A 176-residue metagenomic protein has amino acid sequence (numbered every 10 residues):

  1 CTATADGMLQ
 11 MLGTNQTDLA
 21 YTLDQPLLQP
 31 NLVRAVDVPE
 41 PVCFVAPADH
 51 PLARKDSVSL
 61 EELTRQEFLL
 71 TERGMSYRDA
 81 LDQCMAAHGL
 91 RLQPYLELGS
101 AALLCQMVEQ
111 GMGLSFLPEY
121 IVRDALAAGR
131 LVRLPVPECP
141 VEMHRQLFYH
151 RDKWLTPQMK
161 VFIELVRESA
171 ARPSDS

Functional and structural regions predicted by a protein language model:
C1-Q29, L98: Central regulatory/effector-binding core of bacterial HTH transcription factors
T4, S59, G99-S100, P118: Short loop/turn segments at beta->alpha junctions
M11-Y21, V42, L90, V108-L114 (+1 more regions): Alpha-to-beta junction loops
L23, A53, E67-H88, L155-M159 (+2 more regions): Secondary-structure junction motif
D24-P26, A48, E119-I121, E138 (+1 more regions): Short secondary-structure boundary segments
N31-F68, P157: Flexible hinge/capping segments at coil-to-helix
L32-C43, A128-V141: Short beta-strand->loop
V132-D175: A late-sequence structural motif
